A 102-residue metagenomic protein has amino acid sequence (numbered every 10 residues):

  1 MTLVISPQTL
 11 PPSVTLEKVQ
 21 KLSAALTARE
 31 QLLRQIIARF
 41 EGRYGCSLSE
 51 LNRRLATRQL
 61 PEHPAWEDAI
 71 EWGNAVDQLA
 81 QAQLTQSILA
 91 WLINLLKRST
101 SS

Functional and structural regions predicted by a protein language model:
M1-S23: Short, charge-rich amphipathic alpha-helices with coiled-coil/heptad character
T9, N94-S102: Short acidic DE-rich linear segments
V19, S23-L33, I37-F40, A75 (+2 more regions): Amphipathic alpha-helical coiled-coil segments
A38, S49, I70-G73: A generic structural signal for well-ordered alpha-helical surface patches
E41-H63: Short E/K-rich amphipathic alpha-helical oligomerization segments
A56-D77: Short, glycine/alanine-rich amphipathic alpha-helical segment that often forms an alpha-turn-alpha hairpin
